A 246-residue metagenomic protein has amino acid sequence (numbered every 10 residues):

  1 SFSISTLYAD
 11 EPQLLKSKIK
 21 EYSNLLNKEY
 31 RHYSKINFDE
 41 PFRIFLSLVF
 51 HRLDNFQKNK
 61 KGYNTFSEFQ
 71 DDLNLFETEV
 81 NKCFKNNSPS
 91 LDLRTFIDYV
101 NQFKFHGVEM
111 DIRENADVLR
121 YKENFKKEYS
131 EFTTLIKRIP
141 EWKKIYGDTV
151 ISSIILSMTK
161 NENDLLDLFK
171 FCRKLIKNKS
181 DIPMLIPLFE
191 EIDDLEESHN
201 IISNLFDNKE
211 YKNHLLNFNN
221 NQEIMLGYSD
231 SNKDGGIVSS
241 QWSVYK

Functional and structural regions predicted by a protein language model:
F2-I145: Extended, charge-enriched "interface" segments that sit outside catalytic cores
K85, S90-K170, K174-K177, I192-S243: Active-site cores of enzymes that catalyze phosphoryl transfer or operate on phosphate-rich substrates
P183-M184: Aromatic-lined substrate-binding rim segments of carbohydrate-active enzymes
